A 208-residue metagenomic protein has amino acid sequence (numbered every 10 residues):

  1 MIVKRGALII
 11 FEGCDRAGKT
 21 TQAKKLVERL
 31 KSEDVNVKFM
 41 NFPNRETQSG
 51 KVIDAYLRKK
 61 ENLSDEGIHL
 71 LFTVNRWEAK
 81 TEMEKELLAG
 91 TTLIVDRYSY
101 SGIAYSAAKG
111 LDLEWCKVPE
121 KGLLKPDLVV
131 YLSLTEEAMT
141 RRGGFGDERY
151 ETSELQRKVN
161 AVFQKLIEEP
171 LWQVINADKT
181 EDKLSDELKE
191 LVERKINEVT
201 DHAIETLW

Functional and structural regions predicted by a protein language model:
M1-L8: Extreme N-terminal, non-catalytic leader segments that precede Walker-type/kinase nucleotide-binding cores
I2, V27, E137-W208: NTP-dependent small-molecule kinase module
F11: Hydrophobic anchor at the beta1->P-loop junction of P-loop NTPases
R16: Walker A (P-loop) phosphate-binding loop of P-loop NTPases
K19: Conserved lysine of the Walker
Q22: Hydrophobic positions on the alpha1 helix immediately C-terminal to the Walker A/P-loop
V35-L124: ATP-dependent small-molecule kinase phosphotransfer cores that center on conserved nucleotide phosphate-binding segments
R97-V162: A glycine- and Lys/Arg-enriched "phosphate-lid" helix/loop adjacent to the NTP-binding pocket of small-molecule kinases
